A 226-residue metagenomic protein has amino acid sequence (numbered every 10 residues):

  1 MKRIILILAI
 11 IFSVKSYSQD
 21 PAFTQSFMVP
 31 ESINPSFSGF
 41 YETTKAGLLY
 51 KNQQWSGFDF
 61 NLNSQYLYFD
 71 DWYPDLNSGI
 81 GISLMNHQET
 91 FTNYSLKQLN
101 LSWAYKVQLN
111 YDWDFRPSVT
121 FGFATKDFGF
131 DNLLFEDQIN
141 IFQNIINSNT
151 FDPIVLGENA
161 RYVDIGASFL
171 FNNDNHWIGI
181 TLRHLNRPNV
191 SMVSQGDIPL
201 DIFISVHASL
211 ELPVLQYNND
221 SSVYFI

Functional and structural regions predicted by a protein language model:
M1-A22: Bacterial Sec-dependent N-terminal signal peptides
Q19-I226: Subset of outer-membrane beta-barrel
